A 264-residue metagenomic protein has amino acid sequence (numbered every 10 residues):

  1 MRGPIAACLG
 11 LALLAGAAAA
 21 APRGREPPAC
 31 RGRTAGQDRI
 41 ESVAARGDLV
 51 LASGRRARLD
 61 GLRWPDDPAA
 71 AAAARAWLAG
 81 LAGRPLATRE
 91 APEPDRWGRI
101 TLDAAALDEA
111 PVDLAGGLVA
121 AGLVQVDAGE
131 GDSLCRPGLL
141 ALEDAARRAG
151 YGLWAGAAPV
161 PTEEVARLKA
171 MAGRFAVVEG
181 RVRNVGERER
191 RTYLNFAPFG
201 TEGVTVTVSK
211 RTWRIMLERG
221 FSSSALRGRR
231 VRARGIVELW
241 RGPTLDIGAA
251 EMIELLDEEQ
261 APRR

Functional and structural regions predicted by a protein language model:
M1-P4: Positively charged n-region of N-terminal signal peptides that target proteins for export
A6-G16: Bacterial N-terminal signal peptides
A18-R264: Small beta-barrel nucleic-acid-binding modules, primarily SNase/OB-fold domains and secondarily Tudor-like barrels
